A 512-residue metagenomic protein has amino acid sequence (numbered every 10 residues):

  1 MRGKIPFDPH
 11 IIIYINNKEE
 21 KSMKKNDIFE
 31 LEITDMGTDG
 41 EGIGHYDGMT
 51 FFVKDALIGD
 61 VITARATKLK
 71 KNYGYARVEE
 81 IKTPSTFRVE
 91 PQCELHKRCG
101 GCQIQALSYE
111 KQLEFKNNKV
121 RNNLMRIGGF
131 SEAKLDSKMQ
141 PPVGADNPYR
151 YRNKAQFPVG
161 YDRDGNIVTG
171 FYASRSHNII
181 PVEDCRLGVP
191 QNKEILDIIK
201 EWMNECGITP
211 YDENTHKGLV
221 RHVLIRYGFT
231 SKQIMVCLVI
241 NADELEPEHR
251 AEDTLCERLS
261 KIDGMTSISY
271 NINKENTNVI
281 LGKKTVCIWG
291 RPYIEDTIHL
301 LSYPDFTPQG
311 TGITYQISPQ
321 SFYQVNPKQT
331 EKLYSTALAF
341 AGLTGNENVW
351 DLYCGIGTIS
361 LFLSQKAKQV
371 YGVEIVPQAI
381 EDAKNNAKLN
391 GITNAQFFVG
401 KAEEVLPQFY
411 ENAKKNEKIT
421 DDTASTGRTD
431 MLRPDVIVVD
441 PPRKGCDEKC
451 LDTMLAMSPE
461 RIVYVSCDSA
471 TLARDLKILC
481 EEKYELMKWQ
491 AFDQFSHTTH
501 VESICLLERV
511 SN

Functional and structural regions predicted by a protein language model:
R2, H10-E30, T38, L245-D253 (+1 more regions): Rossmann-like S-adenosyl-L-methionine
Y14-L95, E404: Terminal RNA-binding accessory module
G42-D47, G170-A173, C237-V239, A383: Short, acidic/hydrophobic/Gly-rich beta-strand patch recurrent on exposed beta strands that often constitutes part
R65-L69, P158-D162, R226-T230, V510: Short beta-strand micro-motifs enriched in acidic
E79-P91, K97-P210, L245: Extended interfacial segments that mediate partner engagement and assembly in macromolecular machines
Q140-P148, E213-N214, H222, R226 (+1 more regions): Short, solvent-exposed loop/turn elements at beta->coil junctions and helix N-caps that rim active or binding pockets
Y149-N153, T230-K232, T499-H500: A short, glycine/Asx- and small/polar-enriched loop/turn that sits immediately N-terminal to a beta-strand
I225, K232-A242, T314-S318, V436: Short, aliphatic-rich beta-strand segments
